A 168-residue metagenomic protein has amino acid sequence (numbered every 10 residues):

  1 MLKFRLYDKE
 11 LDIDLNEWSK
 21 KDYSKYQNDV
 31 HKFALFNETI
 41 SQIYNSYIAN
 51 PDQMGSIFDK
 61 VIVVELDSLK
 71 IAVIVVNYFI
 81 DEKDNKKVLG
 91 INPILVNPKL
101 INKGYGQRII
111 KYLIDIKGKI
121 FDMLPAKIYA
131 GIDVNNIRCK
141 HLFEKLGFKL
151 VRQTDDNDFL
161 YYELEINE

Functional and structural regions predicted by a protein language model:
M1-K3: Extreme N-terminal starter segment of soluble prokaryotic enzymes
R5-K99, I116: Acetyl-CoA-dependent GNAT
N77, Y129-G131, V151: Solvent-exposed beta-strand sheet faces enriched in polar/charged residues
N85, N136, D156-L160: Short acidic/glycine-enriched loop/turn segments that link adjacent beta-strands
V96, N102-K117, H141, K145: Conserved acetyl-CoA-binding loop-helix of GNAT-fold acetyltransferases
K119-I132: Conserved GNAT acetyl-CoA-binding A-motif
D133-R152: Conserved active-site alpha-helix within GNAT-family acetyltransferase domains
V151-E168: C-terminal "cap" of GNAT-fold acetyltransferases
